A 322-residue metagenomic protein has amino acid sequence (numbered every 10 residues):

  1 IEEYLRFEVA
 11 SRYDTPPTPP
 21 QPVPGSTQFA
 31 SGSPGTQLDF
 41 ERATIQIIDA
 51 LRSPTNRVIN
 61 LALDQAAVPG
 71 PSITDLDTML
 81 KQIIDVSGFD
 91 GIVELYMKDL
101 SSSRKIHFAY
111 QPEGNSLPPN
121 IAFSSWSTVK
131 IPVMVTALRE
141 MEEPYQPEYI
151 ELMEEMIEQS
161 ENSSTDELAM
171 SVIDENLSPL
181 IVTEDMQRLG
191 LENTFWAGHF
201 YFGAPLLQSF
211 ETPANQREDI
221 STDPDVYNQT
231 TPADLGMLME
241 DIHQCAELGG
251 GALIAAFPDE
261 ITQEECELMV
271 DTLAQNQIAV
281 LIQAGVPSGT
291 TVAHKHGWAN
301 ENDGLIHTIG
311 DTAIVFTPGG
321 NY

Functional and structural regions predicted by a protein language model:
I1-I92, Y96-F108: Surface-exposed, secretory/extracytoplasmic low-complexity segments enriched in Ser/Thr/Asn/Gly/Pro
E3, F7, E41, I45-D49 (+11 more regions): Solvent-exposed, polar/charged alpha-helical surfaces in well-ordered, non-transmembrane soluble domains, broadly
E3, G114-A122, G310: N-terminal post-signal-peptidase region of extra-cytosolic proteins
V23-P34, T55-A66, F108-P118, P132-A137 (+2 more regions): Acidic/histidine-rich, surface-exposed loop or edge segments in extracytoplasmic proteins
G25-T27, Q65-P71, K98-S101, E148-T165 (+2 more regions): Acidic helix-start/capping segments at beta-turn-to-alpha-helix junctions
S72-E113, A169-Y322: Penicillin-recognizing serine hydrolase domain
S103, I121-Y145, M156: Active-site SXXK
S124-S127, E158, T231, T308: Hydrophobic transmembrane-helix microenvironments that flank and shape a buried ionizable site
